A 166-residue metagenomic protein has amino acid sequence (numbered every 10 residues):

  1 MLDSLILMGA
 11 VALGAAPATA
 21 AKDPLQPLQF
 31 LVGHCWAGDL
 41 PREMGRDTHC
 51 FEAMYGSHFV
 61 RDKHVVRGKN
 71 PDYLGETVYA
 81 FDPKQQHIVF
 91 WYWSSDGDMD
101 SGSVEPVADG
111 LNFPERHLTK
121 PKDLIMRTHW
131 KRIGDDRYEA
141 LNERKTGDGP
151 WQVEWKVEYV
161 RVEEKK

Functional and structural regions predicted by a protein language model:
S4-L5, D23: Generic hydrophobic-segment detector
L5-A18: Hydrophobic h-region of N-terminal signal peptides that target proteins for export in Gram-negative bacteria
A16-K166: Hydrophobic small-molecule pocket/channel-lining residues, especially in calycin-type beta-barrels
